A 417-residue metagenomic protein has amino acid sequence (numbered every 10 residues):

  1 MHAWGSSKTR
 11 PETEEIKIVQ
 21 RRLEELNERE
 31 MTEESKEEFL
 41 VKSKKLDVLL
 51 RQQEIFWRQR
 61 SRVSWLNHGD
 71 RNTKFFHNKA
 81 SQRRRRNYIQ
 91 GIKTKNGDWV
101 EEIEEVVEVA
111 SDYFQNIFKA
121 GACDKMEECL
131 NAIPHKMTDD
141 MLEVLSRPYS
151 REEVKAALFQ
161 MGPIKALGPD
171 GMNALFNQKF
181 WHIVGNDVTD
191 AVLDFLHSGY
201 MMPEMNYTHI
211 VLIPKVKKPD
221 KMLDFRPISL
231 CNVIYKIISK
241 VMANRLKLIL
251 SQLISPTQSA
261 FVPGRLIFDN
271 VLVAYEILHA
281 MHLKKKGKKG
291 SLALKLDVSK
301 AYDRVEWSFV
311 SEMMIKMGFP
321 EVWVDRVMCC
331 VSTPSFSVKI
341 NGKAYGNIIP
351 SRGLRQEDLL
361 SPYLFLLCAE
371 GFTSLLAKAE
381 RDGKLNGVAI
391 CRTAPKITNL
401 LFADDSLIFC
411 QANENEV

Functional and structural regions predicted by a protein language model:
M1, L23, L46, G69 (+16 more regions): Mobile genetic element proteins and their domesticated derivatives, centered on retroelements and DNA transposons
M1-T13: Surface polyanion/phosphate-binding segment centered on an Asp-His-Pro turn
T13-K17, K36-K44: Short, charged, amphipathic alpha-helical segments
V48-Q59: Amphipathic alpha-helical coiled-coil segments
R60-L223, S229, I237: Surface-exposed loop/turn segments and immediately adjacent short secondary-structure elements within folded domains
N87-E102, D139-V144, V154-F176, T208-I234 (+5 more regions): Short, conserved non-catalytic motifs in the polymerase core
I277-K284, F336-S337, S374-R381: Conserved helix-loop functional segments at active or binding sites
K300-M317, L354, A403-V417: Catalytic palm subdomain of template-directed nucleic-acid polymerases, centered on the conserved carboxylate motif
